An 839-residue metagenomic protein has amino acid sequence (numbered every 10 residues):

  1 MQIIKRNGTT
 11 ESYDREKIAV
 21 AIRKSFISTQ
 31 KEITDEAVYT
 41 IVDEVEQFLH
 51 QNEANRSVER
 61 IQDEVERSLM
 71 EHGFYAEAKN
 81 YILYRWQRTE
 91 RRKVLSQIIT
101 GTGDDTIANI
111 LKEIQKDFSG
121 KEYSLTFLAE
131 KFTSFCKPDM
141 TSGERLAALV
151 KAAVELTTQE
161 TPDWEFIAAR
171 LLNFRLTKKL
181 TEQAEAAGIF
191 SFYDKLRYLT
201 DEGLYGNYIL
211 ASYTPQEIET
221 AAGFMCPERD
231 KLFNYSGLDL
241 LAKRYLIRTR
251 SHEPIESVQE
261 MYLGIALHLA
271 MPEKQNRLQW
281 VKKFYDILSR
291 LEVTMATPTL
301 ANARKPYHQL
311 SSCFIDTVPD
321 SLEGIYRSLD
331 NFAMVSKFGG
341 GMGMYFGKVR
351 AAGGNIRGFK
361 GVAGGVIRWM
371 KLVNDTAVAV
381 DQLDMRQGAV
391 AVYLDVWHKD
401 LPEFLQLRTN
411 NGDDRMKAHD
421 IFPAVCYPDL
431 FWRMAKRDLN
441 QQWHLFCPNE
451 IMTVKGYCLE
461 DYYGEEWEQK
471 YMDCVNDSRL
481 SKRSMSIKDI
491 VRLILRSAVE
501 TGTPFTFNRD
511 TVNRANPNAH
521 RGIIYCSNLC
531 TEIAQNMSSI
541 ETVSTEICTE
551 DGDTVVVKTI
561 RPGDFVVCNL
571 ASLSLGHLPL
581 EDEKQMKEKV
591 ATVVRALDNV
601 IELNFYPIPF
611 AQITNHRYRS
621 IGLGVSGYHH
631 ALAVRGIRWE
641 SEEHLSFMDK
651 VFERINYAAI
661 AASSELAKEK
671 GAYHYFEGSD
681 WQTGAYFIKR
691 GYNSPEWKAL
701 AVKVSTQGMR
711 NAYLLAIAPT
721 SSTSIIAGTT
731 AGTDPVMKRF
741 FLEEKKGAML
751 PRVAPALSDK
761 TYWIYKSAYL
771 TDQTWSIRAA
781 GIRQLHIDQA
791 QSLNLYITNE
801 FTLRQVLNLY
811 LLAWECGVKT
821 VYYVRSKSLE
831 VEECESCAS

Functional and structural regions predicted by a protein language model:
T9, K31, E36-L263, Q279-Y285: Core nucleic-acid recognition elements
T9-Y13, I33-E36, G101-T102, M140 (+21 more regions): Alpha-helix capping and helix-loop boundary segments enriched in small/acidic/polar residues
D14-E32, I107-K121, L263-A270, T733-V736: Short, surface-exposed, low-complexity cationic segments
N80-Q87, W164-L196, Y427, V512-Q535 (+7 more regions): Terminal amphipathic helices with adjacent charged low-complexity linkers/tails
T214-T220, D230-D239, T531-Q535, L597 (+5 more regions): Catalytic alpha/beta core of large soluble enzyme barrels
I247, E253, M261, I265-R277 (+11 more regions): Function-dense linear segments that define catalytic or interfacial modules in macromolecule-processing proteins
I287, L329, K589-Q612, R638-T720 (+1 more regions): Internal maturation/activation junctions in enzymes
Q406, H419-I494, A498-T501: Polar, glycine-rich mid-to-C-terminal structural blocks that act as macromolecule-binding/assembly scaffolds
